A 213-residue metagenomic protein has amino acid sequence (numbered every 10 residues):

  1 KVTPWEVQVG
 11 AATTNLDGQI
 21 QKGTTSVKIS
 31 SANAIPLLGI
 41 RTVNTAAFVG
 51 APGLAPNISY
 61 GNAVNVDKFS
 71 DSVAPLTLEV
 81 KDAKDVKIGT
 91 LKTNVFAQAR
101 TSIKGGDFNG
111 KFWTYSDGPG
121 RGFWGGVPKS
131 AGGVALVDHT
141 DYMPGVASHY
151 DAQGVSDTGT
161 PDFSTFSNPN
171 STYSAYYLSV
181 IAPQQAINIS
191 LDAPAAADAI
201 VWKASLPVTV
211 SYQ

Functional and structural regions predicted by a protein language model:
K1-G110, L191-K203, Y212-Q213: Extreme N-terminal export signal peptides that direct proteins to the secretory pathway
V9, V64, P119, V146 (+3 more regions): Generic alpha-helical secondary structure signal
A32-A34, F48-A55, D162-F166, Y177-A186: Short linear motifs at secondary-structure transitions and domain/linker junctions
N65-D67, A131, A135, H139 (+2 more regions): Generic structural signal for short, flexible, solvent-exposed coil/loop and linker residues
T77-S164: Short helix-loop boundary/capping segments
D141, N168-Q213: C-terminal or internal capping secondary-structure element at the end of a domain, subdomain, or sheet
